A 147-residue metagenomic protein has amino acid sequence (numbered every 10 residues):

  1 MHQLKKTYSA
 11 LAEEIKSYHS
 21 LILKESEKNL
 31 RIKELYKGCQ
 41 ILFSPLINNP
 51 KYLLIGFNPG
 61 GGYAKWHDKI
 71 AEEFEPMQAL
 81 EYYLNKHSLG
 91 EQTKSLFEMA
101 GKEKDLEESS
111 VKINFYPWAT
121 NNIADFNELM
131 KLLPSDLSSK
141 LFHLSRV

Functional and structural regions predicted by a protein language model:
H2-V147: A polyanion-binding, active-site-adjacent surface
